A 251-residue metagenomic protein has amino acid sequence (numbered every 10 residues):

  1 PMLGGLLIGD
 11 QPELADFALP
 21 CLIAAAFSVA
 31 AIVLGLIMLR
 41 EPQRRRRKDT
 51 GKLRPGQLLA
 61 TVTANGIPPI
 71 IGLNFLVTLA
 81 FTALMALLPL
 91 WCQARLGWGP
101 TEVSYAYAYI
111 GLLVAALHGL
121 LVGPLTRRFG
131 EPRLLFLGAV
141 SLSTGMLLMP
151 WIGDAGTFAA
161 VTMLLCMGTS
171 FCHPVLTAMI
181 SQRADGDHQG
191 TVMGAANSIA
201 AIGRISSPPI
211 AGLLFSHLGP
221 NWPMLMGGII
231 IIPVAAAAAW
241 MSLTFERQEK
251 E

Functional and structural regions predicted by a protein language model:
P1-L36: Helix-loop-helix hairpin linking two adjacent transmembrane segments in secondary transporters
I8, L117-E131, F215: Helix-to-loop junctions at the C-terminal end of transmembrane segments in multipass secondary transporters
A26-R45, A237-S242: C-terminal membrane-cytosol helix-exit motif in multi-pass small-molecule transporters
R40-L73: Juxtamembrane intracellular "pre-TM" segments in multi-pass secondary transporters
A86-V103: Short amphipathic helix-loop junctions that connect adjacent transmembrane helices in Major Facilitator Superfamily/SLC
R133-L148: Structural signature of the two symmetry-related core transmembrane helices
P150-T162: Helix-loop junctions at membrane interfaces in 12-TM secondary transporters
F171-A184: Intracellular juxtamembrane helix-capping segments at the cytosolic ends of symmetry-related transmembrane helices
